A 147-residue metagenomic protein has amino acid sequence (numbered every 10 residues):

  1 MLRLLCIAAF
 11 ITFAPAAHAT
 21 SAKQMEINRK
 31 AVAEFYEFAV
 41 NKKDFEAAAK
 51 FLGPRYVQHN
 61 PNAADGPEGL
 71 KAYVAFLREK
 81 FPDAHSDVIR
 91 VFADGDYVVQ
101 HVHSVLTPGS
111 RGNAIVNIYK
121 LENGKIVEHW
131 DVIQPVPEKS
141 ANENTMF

Functional and structural regions predicted by a protein language model:
L4-F13: Sec-dependent N-terminal signal peptides
P15-K50, N142-F147: Short, low-complexity N-terminal intrinsically disordered segments enriched in polar/charged residues
F45-D94: A solvent-exposed, acidic/Ser-Thr-rich amphipathic alpha-helical stretch
A48, A93-Y97, Y119-V127: Short, solvent-exposed coil/turn segments at beta-strand boundaries
A84-D87, R111-N117: Short, surface-exposed coil-to-beta transition loops
Q100-T107: Short beta-strand segments that buttress and anchor functional surface loops
D131-F147: Low-complexity, intrinsically disordered terminal/linker segments enriched in charged and Gly/Pro repeats
